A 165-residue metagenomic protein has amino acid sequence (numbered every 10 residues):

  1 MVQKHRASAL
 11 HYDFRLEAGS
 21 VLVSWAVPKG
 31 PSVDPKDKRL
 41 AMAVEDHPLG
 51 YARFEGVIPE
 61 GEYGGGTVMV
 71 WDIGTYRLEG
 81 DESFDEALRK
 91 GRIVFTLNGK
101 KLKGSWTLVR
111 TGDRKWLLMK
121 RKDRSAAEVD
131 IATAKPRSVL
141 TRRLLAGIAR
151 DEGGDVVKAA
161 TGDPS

Functional and structural regions predicted by a protein language model:
M1-S165: A charge-rich, low-complexity, intrinsically flexible signal that marks solvent-exposed coils, linkers, repeats
